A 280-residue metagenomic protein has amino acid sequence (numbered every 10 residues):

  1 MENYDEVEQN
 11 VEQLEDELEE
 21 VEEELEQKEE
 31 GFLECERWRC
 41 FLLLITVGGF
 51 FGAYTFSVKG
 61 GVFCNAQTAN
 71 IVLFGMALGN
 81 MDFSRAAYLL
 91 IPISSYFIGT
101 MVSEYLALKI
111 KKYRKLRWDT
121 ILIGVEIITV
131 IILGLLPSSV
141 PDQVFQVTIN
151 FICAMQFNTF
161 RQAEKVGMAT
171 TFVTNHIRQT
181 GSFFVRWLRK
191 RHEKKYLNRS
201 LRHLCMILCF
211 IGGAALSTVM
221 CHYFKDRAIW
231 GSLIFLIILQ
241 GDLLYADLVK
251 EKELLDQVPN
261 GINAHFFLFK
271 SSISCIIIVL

Functional and structural regions predicted by a protein language model:
E2-E34: Short, Lys/Arg-rich, polar N-terminal cytosolic tail immediately upstream of the first transmembrane signal-anchor
R37-C64: Pair of pore-lining "gating" transmembrane helices in MFS-fold secondary transporters
L42-T46, F50-F51, T129, P141-G167: Hydrophobic core of transmembrane alpha-helices in multi-pass small-molecule transporters, especially MFS/SLC-type
M101-Y113, C221: Helix-to-loop junctions at the C-terminal end of transmembrane segments in multipass secondary transporters
K109-G124, R227: Cytoplasmic membrane-interface "Motif A"-like loop-to-helix N-cap segments of 12-TM Major Facilitator Superfamily
V125, I229-D242: Symmetry-related core transmembrane helices of the 12-TM Major Facilitator Superfamily/SLC fold
I127-S139: C-terminal ends and interior cores of transmembrane alpha-helices in multi-pass membrane transporters/permeases
